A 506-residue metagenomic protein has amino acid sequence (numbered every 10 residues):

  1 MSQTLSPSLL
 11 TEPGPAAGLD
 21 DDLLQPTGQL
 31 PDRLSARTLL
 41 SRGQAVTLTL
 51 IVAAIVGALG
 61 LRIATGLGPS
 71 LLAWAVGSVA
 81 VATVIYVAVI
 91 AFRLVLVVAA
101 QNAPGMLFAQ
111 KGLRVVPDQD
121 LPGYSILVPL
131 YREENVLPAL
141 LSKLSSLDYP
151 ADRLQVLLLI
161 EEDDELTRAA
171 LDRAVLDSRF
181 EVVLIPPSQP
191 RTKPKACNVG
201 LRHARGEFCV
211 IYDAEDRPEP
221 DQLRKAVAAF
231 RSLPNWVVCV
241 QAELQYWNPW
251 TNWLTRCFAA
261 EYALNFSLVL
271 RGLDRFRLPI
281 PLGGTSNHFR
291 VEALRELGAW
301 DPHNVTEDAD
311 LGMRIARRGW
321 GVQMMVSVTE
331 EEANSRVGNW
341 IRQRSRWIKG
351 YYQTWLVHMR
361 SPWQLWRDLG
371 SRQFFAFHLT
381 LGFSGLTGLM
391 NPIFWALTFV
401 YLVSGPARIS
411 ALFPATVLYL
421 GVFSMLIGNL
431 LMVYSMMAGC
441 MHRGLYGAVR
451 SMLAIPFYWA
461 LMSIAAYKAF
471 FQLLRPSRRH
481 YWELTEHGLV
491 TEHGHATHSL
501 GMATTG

Functional and structural regions predicted by a protein language model:
T4, E12, G18-A36, V89-G123 (+3 more regions): Juxtamembrane C-terminal module of membrane proteins
Q44-V52, G57-V128, R132-N135, S142: N-proximal low-complexity "stem/linker" segments adjacent to membrane-targeting elements
P122-S125, Q155, R295, D310: Cell-envelope/extracellular polymer assembly enzymes that use nucleotide-activated donors
S145-S188, R231: Acidic donor-binding segment of Leloir-type glycosyltransferases
R173-E207, P220-V305, S345-L356: Long helical/loop segments within the catalytic core of UDP-sugar-dependent glycosyltransferases, especially the large
D213-R217, W300-H303, I315: The conserved acidic donor/metal-binding loop of glycosyltransferases
V305-L311: Acidic donor-binding loop at a coil-to-helix junction in glycosyltransferase catalytic cores that engages
G312-E330: Catalytic donor-sugar/metal-binding loop of nucleotide-sugar-dependent glycosyltransferases
